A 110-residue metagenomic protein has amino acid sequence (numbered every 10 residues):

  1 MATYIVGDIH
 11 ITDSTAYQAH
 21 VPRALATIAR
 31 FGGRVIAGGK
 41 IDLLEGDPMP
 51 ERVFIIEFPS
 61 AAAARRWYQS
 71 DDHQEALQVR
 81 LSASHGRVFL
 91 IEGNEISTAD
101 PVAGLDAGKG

Functional and structural regions predicted by a protein language model:
M1-V53, P59-Q69, H73, E92-G110: Short S/T/G/P-rich N-terminal loop/turn motif that feeds into the first structured element of a domain
R52-F54, G86-R87: Generic beta-strand structural signal
Q74-I96: C-terminal structural segments of small proteins and small subunits
